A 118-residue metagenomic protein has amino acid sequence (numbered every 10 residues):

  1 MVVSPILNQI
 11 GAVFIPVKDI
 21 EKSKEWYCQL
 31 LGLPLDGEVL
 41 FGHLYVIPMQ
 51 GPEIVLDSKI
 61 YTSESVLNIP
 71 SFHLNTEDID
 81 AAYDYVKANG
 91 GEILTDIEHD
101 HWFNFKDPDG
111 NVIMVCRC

Functional and structural regions predicted by a protein language model:
M1-K24, G51, P70-F72, R117: N-terminal beta-strand motif that seeds the catalytic metal site of vicinal oxygen chelate
S4-N8, K24, I54-V55, Y83 (+1 more regions): A generic "structured core" feature
I20, F72-V112, R117: Vicinal oxygen chelate
E21-P34: Amphipathic alpha-helical segments
G32-E38, G91-D96: Short secondary-structure junctions
P34-I69, V112-C118: Conserved short beta-strand elements that form part of the metal-binding/catalytic scaffold of enzyme active sites
